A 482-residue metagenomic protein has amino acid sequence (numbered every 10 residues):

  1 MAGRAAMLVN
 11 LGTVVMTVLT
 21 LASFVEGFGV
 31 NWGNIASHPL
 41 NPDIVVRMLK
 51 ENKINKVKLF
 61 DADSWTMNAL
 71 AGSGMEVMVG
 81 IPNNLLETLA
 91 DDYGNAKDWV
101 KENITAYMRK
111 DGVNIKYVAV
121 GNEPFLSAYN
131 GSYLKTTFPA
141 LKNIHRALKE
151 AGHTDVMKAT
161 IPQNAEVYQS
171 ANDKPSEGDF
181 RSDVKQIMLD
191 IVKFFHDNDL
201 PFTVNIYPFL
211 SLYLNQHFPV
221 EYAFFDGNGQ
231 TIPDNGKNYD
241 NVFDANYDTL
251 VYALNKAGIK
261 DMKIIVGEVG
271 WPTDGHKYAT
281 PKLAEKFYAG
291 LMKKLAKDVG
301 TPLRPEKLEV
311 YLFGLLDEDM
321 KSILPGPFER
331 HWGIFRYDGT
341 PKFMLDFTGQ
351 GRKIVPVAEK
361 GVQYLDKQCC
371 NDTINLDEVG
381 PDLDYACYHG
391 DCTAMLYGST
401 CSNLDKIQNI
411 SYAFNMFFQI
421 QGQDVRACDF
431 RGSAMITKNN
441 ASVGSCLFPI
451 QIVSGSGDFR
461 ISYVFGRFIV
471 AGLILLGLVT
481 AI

Functional and structural regions predicted by a protein language model:
A2-E87, D91-E102, M108: Signal-peptide-cleavage-adjacent N-terminal segments of secreted and extracellular proteins
G3, V45-V46, L141-A147, A151-I161 (+6 more regions): Substrate-binding and catalytic surfaces of secreted/luminal carbohydrate-active proteins
T13, I354-L365, S456-G457, S462 (+2 more regions): Long, low-complexity intrinsically disordered regions
E26-F28, K53, S73-M75, N114-K116 (+3 more regions): Core residues of folded domains in eukaryotic genome-function proteins
F28-W32, V57-L59, V77-G80, K116-V120 (+4 more regions): Hydrophobic faces of well-ordered beta-strands that scaffold small-molecule active sites in alpha/beta enzyme cores
M67-Y168, D173-D183, V266: Substrate-binding cleft of extracellular glycoside hydrolase catalytic domains
R431-F468: C-terminal GPI-anchoring signal of eukaryotic secretory precursors
I474-I482: Alpha-helical transmembrane segments
